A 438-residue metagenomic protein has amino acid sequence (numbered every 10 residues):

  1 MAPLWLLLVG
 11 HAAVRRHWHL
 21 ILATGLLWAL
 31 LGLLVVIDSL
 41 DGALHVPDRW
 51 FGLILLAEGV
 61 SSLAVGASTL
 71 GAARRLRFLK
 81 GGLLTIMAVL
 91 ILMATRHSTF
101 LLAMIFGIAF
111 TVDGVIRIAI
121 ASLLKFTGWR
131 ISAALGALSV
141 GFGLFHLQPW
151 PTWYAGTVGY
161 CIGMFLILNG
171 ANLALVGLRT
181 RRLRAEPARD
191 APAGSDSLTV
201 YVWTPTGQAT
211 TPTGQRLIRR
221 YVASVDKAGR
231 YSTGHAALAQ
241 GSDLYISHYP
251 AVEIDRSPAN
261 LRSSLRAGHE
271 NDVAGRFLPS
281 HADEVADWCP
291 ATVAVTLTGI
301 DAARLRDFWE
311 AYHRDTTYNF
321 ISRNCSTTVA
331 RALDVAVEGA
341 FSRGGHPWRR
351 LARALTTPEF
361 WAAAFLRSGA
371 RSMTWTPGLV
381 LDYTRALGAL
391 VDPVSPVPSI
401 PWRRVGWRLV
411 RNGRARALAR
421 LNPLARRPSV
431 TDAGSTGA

Functional and structural regions predicted by a protein language model:
M1-A174: N-terminal alpha-helical membrane-insertion module
A2-L7, W18-W28, G32-L34, G52 (+5 more regions): Activation targets extended, charge/polar-rich intrinsically disordered C-terminal tails
A67-L70, L178, R182, A340: Membrane-interface elements of multi-pass transporters and channels
L175, L244, A336-A340: A generic secondary-structure signal for well-formed alpha-helical elements
T180-T199: Short, highly charged, low-complexity non-transmembrane loops/tails of multi-pass membrane proteins
V202-P290: Glycine-rich catalytic cores of cysteine/serine-nucleophile enzymes that process amide/ester linkages in cell-envelope
R230, V295-A302, Y318-S326: Solvent-exposed, acidic/flexible segments
H281-G299, L305-R306: Structured domain cores in non-transmembrane regions
